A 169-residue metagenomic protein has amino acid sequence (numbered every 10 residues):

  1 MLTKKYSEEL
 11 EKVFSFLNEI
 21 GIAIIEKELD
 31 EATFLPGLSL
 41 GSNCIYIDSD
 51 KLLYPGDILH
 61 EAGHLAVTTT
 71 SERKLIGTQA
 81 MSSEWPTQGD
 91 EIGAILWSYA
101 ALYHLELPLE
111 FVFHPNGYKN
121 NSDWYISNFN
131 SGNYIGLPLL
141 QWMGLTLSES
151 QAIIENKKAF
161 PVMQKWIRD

Functional and structural regions predicted by a protein language model:
M1-G41, K51, A100, H104: Auxiliary, metal-adjacent structural segments of Zn-dependent hydrolase domains
E9, P55, D90: Hydrophobic (often cysteine-bearing) scaffold residues that line and stabilize catalytic clefts of nucleotide/cofactor
S42-D57: Short pre-active-site segment immediately N-terminal to the catalytic Zn-binding motif
G56-T69: Active-site recognition of the HExxH zinc-binding catalytic motif
V67-S98, F111-H114, Y118: Post-HEXXH active-site segment of zinc metalloproteases
L96-Y103, G144-L145: Short, hydrophobic/amphipathic alpha-helical patches that form generic packing surfaces within helical domains
P108-N120, W124-N128: Catalytic and binding regions of secreted/periplasmic enzymes and modules that target cell-wall glycans
Y125-D169: Pan-zinc metallopeptidase signature
